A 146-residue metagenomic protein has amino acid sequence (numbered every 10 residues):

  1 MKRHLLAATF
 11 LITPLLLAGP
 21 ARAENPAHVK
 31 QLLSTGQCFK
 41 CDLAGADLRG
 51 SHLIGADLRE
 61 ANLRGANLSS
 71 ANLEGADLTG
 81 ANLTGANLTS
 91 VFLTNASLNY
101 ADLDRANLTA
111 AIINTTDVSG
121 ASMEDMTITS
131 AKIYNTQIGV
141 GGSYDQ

Functional and structural regions predicted by a protein language model:
M1-A8: Bacterial N-terminal signal peptides that target proteins for export
F10-L11, A21: Cleavable N-terminal signal peptides
R22-Q146: Tandem repeat scaffolds
